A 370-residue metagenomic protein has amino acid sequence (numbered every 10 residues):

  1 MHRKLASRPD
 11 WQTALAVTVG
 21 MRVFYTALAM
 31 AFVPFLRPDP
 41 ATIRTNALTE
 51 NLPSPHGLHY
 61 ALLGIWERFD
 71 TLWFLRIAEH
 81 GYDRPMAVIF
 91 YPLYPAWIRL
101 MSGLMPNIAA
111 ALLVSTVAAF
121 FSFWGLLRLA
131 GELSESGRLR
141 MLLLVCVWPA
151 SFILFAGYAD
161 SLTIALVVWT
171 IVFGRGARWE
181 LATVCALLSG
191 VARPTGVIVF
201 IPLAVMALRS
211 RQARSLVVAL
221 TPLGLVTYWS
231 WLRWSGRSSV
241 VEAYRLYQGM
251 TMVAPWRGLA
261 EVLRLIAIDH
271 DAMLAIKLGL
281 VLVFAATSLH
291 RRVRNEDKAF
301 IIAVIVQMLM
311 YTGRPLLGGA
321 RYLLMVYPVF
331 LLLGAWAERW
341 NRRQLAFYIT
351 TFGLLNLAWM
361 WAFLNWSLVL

Functional and structural regions predicted by a protein language model:
M1-S54, L345-A346: Start-transfer (signal-anchor) and selected internal transmembrane alpha helices of multi-pass inner/ER membrane
F24-T45, L62-W66, F200-A303: Membrane-lumen/periplasm interface segments of specific transmembrane helices in polyprenyl phosphate-linked
I65-M105, P255: Short hydrophobic/aromatic helix or loop-helix immediately within or flanking a transmembrane segment in polytopic
R99-L100, A110-L133, V283-T287: Transmembrane-helix motifs of polytopic, lipid-linked glycan transferases
A109-A110, L126-V147, A165, K298-A299: Transmembrane-helix signature of polytopic, membrane-embedded enzymes that assemble or transfer cell-envelope glycans
C146, A150-I153, V167-V172, E180-A207 (+1 more regions): Membrane-interface alpha helices of multi-pass inner-membrane proteins
A156-L162, G319-A320: Short acidic/glycine- and proline-prone juxtamembrane loop motifs at membrane-interface regions of multi-pass membrane
V218-L223, R339-L368: Signature aromatic-anchored transmembrane alpha helix within multi-pass, membrane-resident enzymes that catalyze glycan
